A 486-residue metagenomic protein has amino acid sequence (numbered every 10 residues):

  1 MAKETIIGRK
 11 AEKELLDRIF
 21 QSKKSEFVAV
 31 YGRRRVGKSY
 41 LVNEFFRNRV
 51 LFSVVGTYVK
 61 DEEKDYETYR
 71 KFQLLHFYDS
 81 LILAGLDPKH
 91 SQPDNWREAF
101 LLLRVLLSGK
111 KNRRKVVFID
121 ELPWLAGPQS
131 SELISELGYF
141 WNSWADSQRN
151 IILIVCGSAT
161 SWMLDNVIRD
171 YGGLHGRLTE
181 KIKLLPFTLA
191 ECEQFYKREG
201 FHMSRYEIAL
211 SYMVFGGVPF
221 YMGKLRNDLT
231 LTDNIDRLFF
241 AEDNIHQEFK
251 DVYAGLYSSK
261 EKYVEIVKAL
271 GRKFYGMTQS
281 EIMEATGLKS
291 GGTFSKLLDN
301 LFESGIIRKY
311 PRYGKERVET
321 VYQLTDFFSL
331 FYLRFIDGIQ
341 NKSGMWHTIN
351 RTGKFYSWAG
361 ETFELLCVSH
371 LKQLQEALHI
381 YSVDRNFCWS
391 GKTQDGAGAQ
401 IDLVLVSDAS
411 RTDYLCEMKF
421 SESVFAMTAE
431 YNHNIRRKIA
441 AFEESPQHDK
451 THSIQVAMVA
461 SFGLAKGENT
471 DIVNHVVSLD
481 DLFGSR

Functional and structural regions predicted by a protein language model:
K38: Conserved lysine of the Walker
L41: Hydrophobic positions on the alpha1 helix immediately C-terminal to the Walker A/P-loop
V54, K60-H90, L102-R104, F331: Conserved NTP-binding/hydrolysis module of P-loop NTPases
W124-L125, Q129, L133, L137-Y171: Sensor-1/coupling segment of RecA-like P-loop NTPase cores
T179-E207: Conserved small helical "lid"/interfacial subdomain of P-loop NTPases
P219-Y221, L225-I401: Accessory nucleic acid-recognition modules appended to NTPase machines
L371, A399-E422, I435, V456: Conserved catalytic cores of phosphodiester-cleaving nucleases, focusing on short active-site segments
K450-R486: Domain-level recognition of nuclease-like catalytic cores that cleave nucleotide substrates
